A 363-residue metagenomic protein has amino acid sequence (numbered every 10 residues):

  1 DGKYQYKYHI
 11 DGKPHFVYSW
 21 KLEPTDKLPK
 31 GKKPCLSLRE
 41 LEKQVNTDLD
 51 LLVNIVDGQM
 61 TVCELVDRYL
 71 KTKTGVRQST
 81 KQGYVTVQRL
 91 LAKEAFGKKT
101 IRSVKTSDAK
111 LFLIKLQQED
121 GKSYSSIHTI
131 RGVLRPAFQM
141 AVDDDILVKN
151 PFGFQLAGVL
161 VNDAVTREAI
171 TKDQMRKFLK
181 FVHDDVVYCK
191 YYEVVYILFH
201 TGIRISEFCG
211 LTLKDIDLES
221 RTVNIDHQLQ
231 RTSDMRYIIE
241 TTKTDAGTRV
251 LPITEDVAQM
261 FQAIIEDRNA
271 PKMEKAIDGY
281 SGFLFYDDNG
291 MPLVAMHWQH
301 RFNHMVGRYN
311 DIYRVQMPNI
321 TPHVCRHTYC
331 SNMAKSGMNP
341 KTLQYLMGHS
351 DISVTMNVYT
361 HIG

Functional and structural regions predicted by a protein language model:
G2-Y4, Y8-K110, E266-Y280: N-terminal DNA-binding module of tyrosine recombinases/phage integrases
H15-V17, D26-K27, N224, E240-A263 (+2 more regions): C-terminal catalytic core of Y-nucleophile DNA break-rejoin enzymes
K30-P34, G58, L70-I146, A164 (+3 more regions): N-terminal core-binding DNA-recognition domain of tyrosine site-specific recombinases/integrases
D120, K180-Y191, T201, L251 (+2 more regions): Short, basic (Lys/Arg/His-rich) helix/loop patches that form interaction surfaces in the mid-to-C-terminal regions
H128, G132, D143, L147-L211 (+4 more regions): Basic, Lys/Arg- and aromatic-enriched nucleic-acid-binding interface segment
A157, G210-N269, A276: Conserved tyrosine-mediated DNA breakage-rejoining catalytic core shared by Y-recombinases
V161, A169, Q228-L229, M347-G363: Catalytic-site neighborhood detector that most strongly recognizes the C-terminal catalytic loop/helix of tyrosine
D215-T222, M338-V358: Short, polar N-cap/turn motifs at the start of nucleic acid-interacting alpha helices
